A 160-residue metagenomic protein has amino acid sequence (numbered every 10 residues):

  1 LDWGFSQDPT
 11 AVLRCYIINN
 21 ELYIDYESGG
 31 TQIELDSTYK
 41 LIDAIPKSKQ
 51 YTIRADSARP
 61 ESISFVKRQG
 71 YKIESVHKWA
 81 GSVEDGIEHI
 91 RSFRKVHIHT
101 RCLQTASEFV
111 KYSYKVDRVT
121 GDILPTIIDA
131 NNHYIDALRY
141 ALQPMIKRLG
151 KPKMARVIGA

Functional and structural regions predicted by a protein language model:
L1-F5, D56: Two-metal-ion RNase H-like nuclease active-site motif
F5, I17, L142, I146: Hydrophobic/aromatic-lined pockets within catalytic cores
S6-Q7, D36: Extended hydrophobic secondary-structure segments
P9, I63, Q143: Active-site-proximal flexible loops/turns
T10-C15, R139: Short beta-strand scaffold segments in enzyme catalytic cores
L13-D129, R148-P152, R156-A160: Mg2+-dependent endonuclease catalytic cores in nucleic-acid-processing enzymes, primarily RNase H-like
I128-L149: Acidic, Mg2+-coordinating catalytic module of metal-dependent nucleases/exonucleases that use a two-metal-ion mechanism
